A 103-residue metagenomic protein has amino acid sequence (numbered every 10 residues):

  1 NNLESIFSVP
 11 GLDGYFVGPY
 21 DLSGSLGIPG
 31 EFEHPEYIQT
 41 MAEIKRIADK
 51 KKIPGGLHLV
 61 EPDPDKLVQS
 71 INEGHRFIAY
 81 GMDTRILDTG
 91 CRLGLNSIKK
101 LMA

Functional and structural regions predicted by a protein language model:
N1-A103: Expand to "…catalyze enediolate/carbanion chemistry for C-C bond making/breaking, isomerization, decarboxylation
